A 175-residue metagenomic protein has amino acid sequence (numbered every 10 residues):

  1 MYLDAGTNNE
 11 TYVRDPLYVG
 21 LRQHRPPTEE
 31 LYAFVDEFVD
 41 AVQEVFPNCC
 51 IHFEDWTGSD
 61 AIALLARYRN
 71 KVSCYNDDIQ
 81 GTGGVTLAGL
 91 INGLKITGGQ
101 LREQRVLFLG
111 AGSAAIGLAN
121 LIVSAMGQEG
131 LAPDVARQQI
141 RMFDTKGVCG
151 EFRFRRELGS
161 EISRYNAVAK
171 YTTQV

Functional and structural regions predicted by a protein language model:
M1-Q104: Glycine/serine-rich phosphate-binding loop and adjoining beta1-alpha1 elements at the start of nucleotide-handling
N76-V175: Glycine-rich phosphate/diphosphate-binding loop of Rossmann-like nucleotide-binding domains
